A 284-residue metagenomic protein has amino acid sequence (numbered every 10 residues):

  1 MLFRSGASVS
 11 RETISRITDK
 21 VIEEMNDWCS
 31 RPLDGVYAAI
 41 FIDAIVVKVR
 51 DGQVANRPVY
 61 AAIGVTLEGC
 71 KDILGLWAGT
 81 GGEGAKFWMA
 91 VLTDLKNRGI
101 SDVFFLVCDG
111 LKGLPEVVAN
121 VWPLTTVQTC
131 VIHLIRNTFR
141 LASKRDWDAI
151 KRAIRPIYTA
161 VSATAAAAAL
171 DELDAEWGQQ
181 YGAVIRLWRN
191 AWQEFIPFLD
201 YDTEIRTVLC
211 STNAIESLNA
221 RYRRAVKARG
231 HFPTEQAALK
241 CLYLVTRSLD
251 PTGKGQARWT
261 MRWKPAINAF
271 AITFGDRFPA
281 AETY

Functional and structural regions predicted by a protein language model:
M1-G6, L244: DNA-recognition alpha helix
R4-R11, R16-C108, K112, E116 (+2 more regions): RNase H-like nuclease fold core
A7, R11, Q128, H231-E235: Alpha-helix N-cap/helix-initiation sites
D19, G35-A38, G69, K86-T93 (+9 more regions): Conserved phosphate-chemistry cores used by DNA topoisomerases
P123-R140: Inter-helix linker motif
S143-K144, D202: Generic structural signal for alpha-helix starts
R145-V161: A polyampholytic, Gly/Pro-enriched intrinsically disordered region
P156-Y284: Acidic/histidine-rich catalytic cores and adjacent linkers of DNA breakage/strand-transfer/modification proteins
